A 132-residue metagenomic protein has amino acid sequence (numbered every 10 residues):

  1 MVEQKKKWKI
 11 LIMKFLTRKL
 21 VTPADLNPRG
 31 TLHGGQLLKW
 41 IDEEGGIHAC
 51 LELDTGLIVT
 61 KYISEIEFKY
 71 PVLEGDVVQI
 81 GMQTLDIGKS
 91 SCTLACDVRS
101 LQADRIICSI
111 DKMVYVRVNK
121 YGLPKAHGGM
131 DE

Functional and structural regions predicted by a protein language model:
V2-E3: Acidic, Ala/Val/Gly-enriched low-complexity intrinsically disordered segments
K6-Y62, V116-E132: Hot-dog-fold acyl-thioester-processing enzymes
F15-T17, F68, L73-E74, L85-E132: HotDog/MaoC-like acyl-thioester-processing domains
I63-E67: Short alpha-helix capping/helix-loop boundary micro-motifs
